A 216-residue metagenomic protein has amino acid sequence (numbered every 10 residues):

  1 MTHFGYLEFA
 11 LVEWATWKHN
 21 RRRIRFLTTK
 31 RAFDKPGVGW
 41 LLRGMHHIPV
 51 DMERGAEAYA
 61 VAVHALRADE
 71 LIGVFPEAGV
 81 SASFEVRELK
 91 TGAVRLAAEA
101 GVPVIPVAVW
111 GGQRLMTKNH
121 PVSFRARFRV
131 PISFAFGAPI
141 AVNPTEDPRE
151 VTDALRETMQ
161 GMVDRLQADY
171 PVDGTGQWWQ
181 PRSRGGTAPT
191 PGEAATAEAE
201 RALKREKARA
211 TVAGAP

Functional and structural regions predicted by a protein language model:
M1-R54: Catalytic core of membrane glycerolipid acyltransferases/transacylases, capturing the structured, soluble-facing
F4-G5, E77-V80: Short glycine-rich anion-binding loops that position phosphate/pyrophosphate groups of nucleotides and phosphorylated
T29, E77, V109-W110: Cofactor-binding loop segments of dinucleotide-utilizing enzymes, especially the Rossmann-like FAD- and NAD(P)+-binding
V38, R67, L71, F84-E150 (+2 more regions): A cross-family acyltransferase "interaction/gating" segment
I48-E53, E57-R67: Helix-adjacent hinge/juxtasegments
P49, G73-F75: Structural motif
V142-W178: A contiguous, mid-protein "functional segment" used to position or interact with cofactors/ions or partner subunits
W178-P216: Acidic, Ser/Thr-rich low-complexity intrinsically disordered segments
